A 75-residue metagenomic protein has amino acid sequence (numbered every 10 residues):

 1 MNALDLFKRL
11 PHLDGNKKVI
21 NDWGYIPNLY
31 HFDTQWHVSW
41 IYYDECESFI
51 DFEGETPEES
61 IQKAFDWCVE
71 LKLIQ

Functional and structural regions predicted by a protein language model:
M1-I26, E45, I74-Q75: Negatively charged, low-complexity tracts enriched in Asp/Glu with abundant Ser/Thr
L6-R9, S60-W67: Charge-rich, solvent-exposed alpha-helical interaction surfaces
K17-E59, K63: Acidic, low-complexity, intrinsically disordered interaction modules
F65-Q75: Short arginine-rich
